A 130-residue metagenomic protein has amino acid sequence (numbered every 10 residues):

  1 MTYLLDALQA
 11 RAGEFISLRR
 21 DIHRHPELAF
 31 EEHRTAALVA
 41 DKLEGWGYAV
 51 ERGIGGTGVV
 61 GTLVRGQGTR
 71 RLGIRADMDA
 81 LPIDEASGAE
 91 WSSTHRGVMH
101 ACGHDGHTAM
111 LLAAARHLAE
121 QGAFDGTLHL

Functional and structural regions predicted by a protein language model:
T2-H100, A109-L112, R116-D125: Acidic/His- and Gly-rich active-site-bordering loop/insert found across diverse amide/peptide-bond hydrolases
